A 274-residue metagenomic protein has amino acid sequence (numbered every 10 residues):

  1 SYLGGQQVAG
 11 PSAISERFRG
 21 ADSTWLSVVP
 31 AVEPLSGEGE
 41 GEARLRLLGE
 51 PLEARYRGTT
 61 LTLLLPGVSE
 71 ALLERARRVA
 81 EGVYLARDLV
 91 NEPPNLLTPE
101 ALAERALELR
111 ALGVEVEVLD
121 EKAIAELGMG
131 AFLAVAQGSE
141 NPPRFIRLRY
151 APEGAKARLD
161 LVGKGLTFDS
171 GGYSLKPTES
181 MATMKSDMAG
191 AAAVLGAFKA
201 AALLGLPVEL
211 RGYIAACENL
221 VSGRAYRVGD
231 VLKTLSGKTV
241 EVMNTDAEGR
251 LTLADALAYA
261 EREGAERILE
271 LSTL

Functional and structural regions predicted by a protein language model:
S1-T167, G264-E266, L271-L274: N-terminal hydrophobic/helix-forming segments and targeting peptides
Y84-L89, A157-L161, T167, G172-M184 (+1 more regions): Glycine/charged-rich beta-loop-alpha catalytic/anionic-binding loops adjacent to active sites
R87, A103, L107, F145-I146 (+4 more regions): Predominant activation on well-ordered alpha-helical scaffold segments within soluble catalytic domains
E92-L96, M184-M188, M243-R250: Hydrophobic alpha-helical scaffolding
A106, L159-L161, L175-E218, G249: Alpha-helical metal-binding/catalytic segments enriched in His/Glu/Asp
E126, E140, A191, E248-L253: Active-site glycine- and acidic-residue-rich loops that bind and position anionic ligands or nucleotide-like cofactors
L206-L274: A glycine- and small/hydrophobic-rich beta-loop-beta segment that serves as a flexible "lid/hinge" or phosphate-binding
